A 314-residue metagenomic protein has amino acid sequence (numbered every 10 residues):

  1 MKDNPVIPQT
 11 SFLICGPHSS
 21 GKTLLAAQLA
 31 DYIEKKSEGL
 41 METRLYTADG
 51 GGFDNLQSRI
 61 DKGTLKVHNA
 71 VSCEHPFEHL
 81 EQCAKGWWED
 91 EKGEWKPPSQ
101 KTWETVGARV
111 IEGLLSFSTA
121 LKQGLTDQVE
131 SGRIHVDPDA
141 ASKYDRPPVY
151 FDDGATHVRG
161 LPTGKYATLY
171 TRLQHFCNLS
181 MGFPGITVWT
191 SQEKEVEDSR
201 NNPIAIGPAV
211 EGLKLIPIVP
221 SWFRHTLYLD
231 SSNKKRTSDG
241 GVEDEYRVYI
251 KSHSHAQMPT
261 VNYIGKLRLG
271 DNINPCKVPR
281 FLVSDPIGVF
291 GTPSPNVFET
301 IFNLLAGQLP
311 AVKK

Functional and structural regions predicted by a protein language model:
K2-I111, L115-A120: Conserved P-loop
N4, K36, S99-T102, L179-M181 (+2 more regions): A general structural signal for short secondary-structure junctions and capping/turn motifs
V6, E243, K251-K314: C-terminal regions of RecA-like/P-loop NTPase motor modules
G39, N69-H75, R133-D137, G212-I216 (+2 more regions): Glycine-rich loops and low-complexity Gly/Arg-rich segments that provide flexible linkers or classic glycine-based
L45-T47, R109-E112, I186-S191, L227-Y228: A structural signal for short, well-ordered beta-strand segments and their strand-loop junctions that often border
D90, D153, R236-T237: Acidic surface patches and DE-rich sequence motifs
G113-P217: P-loop NTPase motor core
T187-P275: Phosphate-binding/switch region of NTP-binding enzymes
